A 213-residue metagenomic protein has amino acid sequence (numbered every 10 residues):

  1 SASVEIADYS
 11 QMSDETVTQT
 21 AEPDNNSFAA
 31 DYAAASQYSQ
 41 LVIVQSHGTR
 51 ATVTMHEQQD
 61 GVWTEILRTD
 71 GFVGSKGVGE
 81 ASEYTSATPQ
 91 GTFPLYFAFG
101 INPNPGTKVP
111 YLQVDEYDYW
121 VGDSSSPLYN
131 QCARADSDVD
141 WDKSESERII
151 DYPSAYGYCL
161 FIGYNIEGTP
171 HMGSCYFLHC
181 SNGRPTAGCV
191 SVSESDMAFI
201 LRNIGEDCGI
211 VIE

Functional and structural regions predicted by a protein language model:
S1-Q11: Sec-dependent signal peptide cleavage junction
V17-T186, F199-G205: Cell wall/extracellular polymer interaction/catalysis modules
C189: Short cysteine clusters
V192-E213: Long, compositionally biased interface segments
